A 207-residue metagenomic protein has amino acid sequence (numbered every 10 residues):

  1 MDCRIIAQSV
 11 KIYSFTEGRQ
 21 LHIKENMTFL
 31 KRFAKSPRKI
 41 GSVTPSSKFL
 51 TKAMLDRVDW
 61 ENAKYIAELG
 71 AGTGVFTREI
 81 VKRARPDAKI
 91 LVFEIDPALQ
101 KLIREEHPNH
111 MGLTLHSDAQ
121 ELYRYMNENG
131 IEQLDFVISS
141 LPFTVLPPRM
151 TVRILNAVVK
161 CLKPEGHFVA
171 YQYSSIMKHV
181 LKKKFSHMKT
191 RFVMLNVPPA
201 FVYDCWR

Functional and structural regions predicted by a protein language model:
E25-V58: Class I SAM-dependent methyltransferase Rossmann-like catalytic core, especially the SAM/SAH-binding loop
A63-G72: Conserved class I S-adenosyl-L-methionine
T73-R85: Conserved SAM-binding loop of SAM-dependent methyltransferases across substrates and taxa, primarily the Class I
D96: Conserved SAM/SAH-binding beta-strand->alpha-helix loop
L99-E128: S-adenosyl-L-methionine
V152-P164: A short glycine-rich, Lys/Arg-flanked "PGG" loop and its adjoining helix->strand segment in the class I
E165-Q172: Conserved beta-strand signature within the Rossmann-like core of class I S-adenosyl-L-methionine
V193-R207: Core SAM-dependent methyltransferase catalytic element
